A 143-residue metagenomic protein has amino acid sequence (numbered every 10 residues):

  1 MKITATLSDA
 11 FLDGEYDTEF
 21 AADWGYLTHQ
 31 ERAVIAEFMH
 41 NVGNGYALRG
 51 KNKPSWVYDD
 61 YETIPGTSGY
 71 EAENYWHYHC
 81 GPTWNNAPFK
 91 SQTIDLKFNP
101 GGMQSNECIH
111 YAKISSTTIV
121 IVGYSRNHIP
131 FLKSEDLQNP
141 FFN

Functional and structural regions predicted by a protein language model:
M1-N106, I114-N143: Basic, Lys/Arg-enriched alpha-helical interface segments
